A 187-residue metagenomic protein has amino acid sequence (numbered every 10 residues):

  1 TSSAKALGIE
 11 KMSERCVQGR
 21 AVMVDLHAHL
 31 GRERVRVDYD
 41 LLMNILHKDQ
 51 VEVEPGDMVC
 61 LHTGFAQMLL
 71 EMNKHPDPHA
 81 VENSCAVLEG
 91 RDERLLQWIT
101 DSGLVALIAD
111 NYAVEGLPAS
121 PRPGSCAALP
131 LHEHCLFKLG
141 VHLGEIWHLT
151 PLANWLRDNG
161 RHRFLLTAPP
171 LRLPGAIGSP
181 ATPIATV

Functional and structural regions predicted by a protein language model:
T1-V187: Active-/binding-site microenvironments in catalytic and ligand-binding cores
